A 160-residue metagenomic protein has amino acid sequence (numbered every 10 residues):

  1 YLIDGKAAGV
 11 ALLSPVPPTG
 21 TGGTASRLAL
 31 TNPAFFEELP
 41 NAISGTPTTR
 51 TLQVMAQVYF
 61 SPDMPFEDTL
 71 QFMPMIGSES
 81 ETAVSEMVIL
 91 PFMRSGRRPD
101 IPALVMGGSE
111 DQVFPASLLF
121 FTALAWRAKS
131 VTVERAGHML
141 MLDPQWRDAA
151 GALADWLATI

Functional and structural regions predicted by a protein language model:
Y1-D4: Glycine-rich nucleophile elbow surrounding the catalytic serine of serine-hydrolase chemistry
K6, A125-W126: Short, structured coil segments at secondary-structure junctions
A7-A42, A83-V88: Flexible "cap/lid" loop of the alpha/beta hydrolase fold
A11-L13, L104-M106, V131: Hydrophobic/aromatic beta-strand patches that form the interior of the parallel beta-sheet core in alpha/beta enzyme
T46-V84: Conserved alpha/beta-hydrolase catalytic His-Asp/Glu region
P99, V105-G107, D111: Short beta-strand/loop motif that positions the catalytic acidic residue of the alpha/beta-hydrolase fold
Q112-L118: Conserved alpha/beta-hydrolase "acid-adjacent" motif
W126-I160: Catalytic active-site module of serine/aspartate enzymes centered on a nucleophile-bearing elbow/loop
